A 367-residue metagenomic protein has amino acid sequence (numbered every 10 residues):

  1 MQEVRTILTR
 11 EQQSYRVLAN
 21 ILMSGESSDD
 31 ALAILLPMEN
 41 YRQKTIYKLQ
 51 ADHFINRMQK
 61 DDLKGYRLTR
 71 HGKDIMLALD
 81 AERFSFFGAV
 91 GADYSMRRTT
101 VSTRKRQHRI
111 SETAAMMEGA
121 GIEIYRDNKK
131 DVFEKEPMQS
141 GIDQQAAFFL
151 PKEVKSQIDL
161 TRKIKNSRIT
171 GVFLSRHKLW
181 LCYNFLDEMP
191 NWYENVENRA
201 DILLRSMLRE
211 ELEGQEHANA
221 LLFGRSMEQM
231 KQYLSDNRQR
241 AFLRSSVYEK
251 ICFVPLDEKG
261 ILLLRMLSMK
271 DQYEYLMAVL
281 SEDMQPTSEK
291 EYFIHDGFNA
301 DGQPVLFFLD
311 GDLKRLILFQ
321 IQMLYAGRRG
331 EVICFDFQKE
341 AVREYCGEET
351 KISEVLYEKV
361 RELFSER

Functional and structural regions predicted by a protein language model:
M1-R16, D74-M76, F86, M96-R104: Short alpha-helical segments that sit at the start of domains
R16-S24: Short amphipathic alpha-helical elements of helix-turn-helix/winged-helix folds
S24-L36: Short acidic, hydrophobic short linear motifs in intrinsically disordered regions
L36-A51, R57: Short amphipathic alpha-helical interaction segments
R57-G88: Accessory beta->alpha helical hairpin/"wing" motif in late/C-terminal subdomains of nucleic-acid enzymes
E82-Y125: Leucine-rich, amphipathic alpha-helical/linker segments
R109-R240: Mid-protein regulatory/catalytic core that forms ligand/cofactor-binding pockets and protein-protein interaction
C182, D187-M189, E211-R367: Long, compositionally biased intrinsically disordered regions
